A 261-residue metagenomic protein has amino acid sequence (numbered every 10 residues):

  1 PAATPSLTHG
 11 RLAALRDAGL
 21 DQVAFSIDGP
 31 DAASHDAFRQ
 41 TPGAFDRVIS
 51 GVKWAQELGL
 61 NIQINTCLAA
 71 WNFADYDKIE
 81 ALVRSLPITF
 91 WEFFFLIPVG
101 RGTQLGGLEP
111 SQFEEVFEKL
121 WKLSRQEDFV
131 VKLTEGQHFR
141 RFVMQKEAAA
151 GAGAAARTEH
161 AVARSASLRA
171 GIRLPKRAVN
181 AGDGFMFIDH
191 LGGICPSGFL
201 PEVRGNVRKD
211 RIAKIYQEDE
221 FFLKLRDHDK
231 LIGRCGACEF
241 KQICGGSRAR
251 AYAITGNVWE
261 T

Functional and structural regions predicted by a protein language model:
P1-E109: Radical SAM/AdoMet-radical enzyme domain recognition
I27, F73-F90, R141-R173, R177-A178: Short, electropositive alpha-helical surface patch
Q63, F90-E92, V130-E135, F187: A structural signal for short, well-ordered beta-strand segments and their strand-loop junctions that often border
R84-S85, T89, T103-V130, P175-K176 (+2 more regions): A structural motif corresponding to the C-terminal lobe/cap of the Radical SAM core domain
S85, I188-D189: Short, acidic, Ser/Thr-enriched surface-loop or helix-capping motifs
S111-R169, G193-G246, R250: C-terminal accessory region of radical SAM enzymes
V179-D183: Short, small/polar residue-rich loop motifs at catalytic or cofactor-binding pockets
Y216, I254-T261: Short microdomains enriched in Cys/His and/or Lys/Arg
